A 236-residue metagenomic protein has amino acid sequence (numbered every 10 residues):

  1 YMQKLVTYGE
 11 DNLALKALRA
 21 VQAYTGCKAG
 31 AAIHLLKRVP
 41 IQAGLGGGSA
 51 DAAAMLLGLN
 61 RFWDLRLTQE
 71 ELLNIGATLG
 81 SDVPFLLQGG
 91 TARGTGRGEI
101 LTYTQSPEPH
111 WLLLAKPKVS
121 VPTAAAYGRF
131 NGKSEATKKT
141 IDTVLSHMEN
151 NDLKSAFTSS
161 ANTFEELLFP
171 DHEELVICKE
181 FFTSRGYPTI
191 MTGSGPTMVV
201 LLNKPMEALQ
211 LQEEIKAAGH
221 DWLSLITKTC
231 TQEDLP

Functional and structural regions predicted by a protein language model:
Y1-A29, P40, K228-L235: N-terminal beta-alpha supersecondary unit
A23-A32, G58-G76, K204-G219: Phosphate-handling active-site elements
A31-G44, G186-T189: Short pre-catalytic strand/loop immediately N-terminal to key active-site residues, enriched for Gly-Thr
A43-Q69, F85: DPxDG-like acidic metal-binding loop motif
Q88, R93-P188, N203-K216, H220 (+1 more regions): Conserved, helical-rich catalytic subdomain that frames metal- and/or nucleotide-binding sites in enzyme alpha/beta
V199-L201: Short hydrophobic/aromatic beta-strand micro-patches that form the beta-sheet surface supporting nucleotide- or nucleic
